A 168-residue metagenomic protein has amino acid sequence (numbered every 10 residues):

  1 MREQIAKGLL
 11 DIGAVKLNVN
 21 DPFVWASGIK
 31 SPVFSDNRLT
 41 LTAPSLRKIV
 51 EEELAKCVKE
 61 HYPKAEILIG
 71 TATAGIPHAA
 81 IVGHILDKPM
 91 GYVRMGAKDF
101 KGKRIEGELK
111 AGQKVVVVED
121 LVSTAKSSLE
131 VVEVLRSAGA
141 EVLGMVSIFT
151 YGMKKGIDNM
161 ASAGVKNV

Functional and structural regions predicted by a protein language model:
M1-H61: Active-site-facing substrate-recognition patch
E3, P44, K48, E52 (+4 more regions): Electropositive phosphate-/nucleotide-binding environments in soluble metabolic enzymes
K30, A72, P77, L109 (+1 more regions): Gly/Ser/Thr-rich beta-alpha loop segments that engage phosphate groups in nucleotides
S45-E106: Conserved PRPP/pyrophosphate-binding segment of the phosphoribosyltransferase/PRPP-pathway fold
V93, A97-V168: PRPP/pyrophosphate-binding module of the type I phosphoribosyltransferase fold
